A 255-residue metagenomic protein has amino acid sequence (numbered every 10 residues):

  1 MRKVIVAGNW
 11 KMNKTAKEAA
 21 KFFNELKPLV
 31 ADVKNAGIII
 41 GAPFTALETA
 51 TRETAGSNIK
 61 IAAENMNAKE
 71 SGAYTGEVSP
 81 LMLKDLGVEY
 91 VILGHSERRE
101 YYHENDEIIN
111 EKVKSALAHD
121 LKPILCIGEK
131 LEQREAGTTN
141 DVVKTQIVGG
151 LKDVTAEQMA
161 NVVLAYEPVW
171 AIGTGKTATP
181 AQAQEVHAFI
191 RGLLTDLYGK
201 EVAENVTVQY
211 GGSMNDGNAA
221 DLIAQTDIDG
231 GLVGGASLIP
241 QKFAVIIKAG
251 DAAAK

Functional and structural regions predicted by a protein language model:
M1-K255: Active-site loop-to-helix "anion-binding N-cap" substructures in soluble metabolic enzymes
